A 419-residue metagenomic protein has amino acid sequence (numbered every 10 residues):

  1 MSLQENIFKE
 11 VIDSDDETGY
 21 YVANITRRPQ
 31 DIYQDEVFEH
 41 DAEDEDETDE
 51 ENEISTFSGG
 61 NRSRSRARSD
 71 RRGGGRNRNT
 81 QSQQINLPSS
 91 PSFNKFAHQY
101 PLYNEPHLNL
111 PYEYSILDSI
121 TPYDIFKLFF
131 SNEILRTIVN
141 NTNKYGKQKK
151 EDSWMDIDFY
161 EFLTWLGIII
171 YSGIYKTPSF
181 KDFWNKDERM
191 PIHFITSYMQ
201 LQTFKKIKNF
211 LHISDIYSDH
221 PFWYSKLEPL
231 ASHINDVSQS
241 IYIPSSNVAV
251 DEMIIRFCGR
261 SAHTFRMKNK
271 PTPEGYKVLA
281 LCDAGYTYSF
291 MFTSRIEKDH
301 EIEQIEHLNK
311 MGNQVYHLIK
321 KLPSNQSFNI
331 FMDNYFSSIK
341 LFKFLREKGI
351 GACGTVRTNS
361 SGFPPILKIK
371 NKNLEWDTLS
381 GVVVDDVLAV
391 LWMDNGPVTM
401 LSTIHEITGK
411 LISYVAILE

Functional and structural regions predicted by a protein language model:
S2-G351, T355-S360, H405: N-terminal initiation segments
Q83-L108, Y112-L117, G351, G362-E419: An anionic, glycine-rich sequence signature occurring as long contiguous blocks
